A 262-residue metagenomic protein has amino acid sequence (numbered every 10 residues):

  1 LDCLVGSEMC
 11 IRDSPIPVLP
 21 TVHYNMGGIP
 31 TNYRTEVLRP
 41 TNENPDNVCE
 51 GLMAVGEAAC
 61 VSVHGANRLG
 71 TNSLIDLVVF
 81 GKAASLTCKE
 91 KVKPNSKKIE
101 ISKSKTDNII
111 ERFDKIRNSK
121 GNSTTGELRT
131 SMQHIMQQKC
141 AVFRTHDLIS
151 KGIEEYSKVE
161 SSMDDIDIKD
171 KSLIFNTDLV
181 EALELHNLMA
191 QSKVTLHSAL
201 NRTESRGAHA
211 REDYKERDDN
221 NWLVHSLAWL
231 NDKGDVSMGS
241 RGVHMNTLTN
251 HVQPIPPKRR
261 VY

Functional and structural regions predicted by a protein language model:
L1-D2, T21, N44: Structural motif
L1-G6, C10-I11: Single conserved hydrophobic/aromatic residue that forms the stacking wall/gate of nucleotide- or nucleobase-binding
S7-E8, V18, L38: Hydrophobic N-terminal alpha-helices or hydrophobic patches in metabolic proteins across all domains of life
D13-S14, T35: N-terminal targeting/docking segments
S14, L19-H23: Short loop/turn motifs at secondary-structure junctions and domain boundaries
Y24, E36-A54, A58-Y262: Glycine- and aromatic-enriched mobile tails/lids
